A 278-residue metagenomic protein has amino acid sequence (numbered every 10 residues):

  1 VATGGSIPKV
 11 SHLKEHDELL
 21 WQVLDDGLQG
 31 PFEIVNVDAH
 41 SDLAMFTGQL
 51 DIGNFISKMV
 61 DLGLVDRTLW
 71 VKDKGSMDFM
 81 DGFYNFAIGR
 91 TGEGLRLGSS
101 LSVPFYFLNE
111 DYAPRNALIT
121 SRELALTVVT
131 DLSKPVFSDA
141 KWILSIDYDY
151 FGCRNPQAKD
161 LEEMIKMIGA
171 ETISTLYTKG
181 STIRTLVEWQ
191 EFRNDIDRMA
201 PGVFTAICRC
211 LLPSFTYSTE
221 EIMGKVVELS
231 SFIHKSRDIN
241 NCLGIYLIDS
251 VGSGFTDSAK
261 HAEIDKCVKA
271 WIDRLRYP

Functional and structural regions predicted by a protein language model:
V1-P278: Conserved alpha-helical scaffold segments that buttress catalytic/binding sites
